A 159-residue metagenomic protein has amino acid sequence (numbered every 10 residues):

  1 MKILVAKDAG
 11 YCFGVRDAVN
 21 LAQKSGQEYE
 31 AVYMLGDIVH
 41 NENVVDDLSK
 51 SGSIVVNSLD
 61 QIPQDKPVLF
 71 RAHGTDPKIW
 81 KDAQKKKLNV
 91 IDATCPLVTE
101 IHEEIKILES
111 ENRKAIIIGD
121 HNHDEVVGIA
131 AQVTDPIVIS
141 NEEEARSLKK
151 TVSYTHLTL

Functional and structural regions predicted by a protein language model:
I3-V152: Active-site loop-to-helix "anion-binding N-cap" substructures in soluble metabolic enzymes
T155-L159: Conserved small/polar residues in nucleotide/adenosyl-binding loops
